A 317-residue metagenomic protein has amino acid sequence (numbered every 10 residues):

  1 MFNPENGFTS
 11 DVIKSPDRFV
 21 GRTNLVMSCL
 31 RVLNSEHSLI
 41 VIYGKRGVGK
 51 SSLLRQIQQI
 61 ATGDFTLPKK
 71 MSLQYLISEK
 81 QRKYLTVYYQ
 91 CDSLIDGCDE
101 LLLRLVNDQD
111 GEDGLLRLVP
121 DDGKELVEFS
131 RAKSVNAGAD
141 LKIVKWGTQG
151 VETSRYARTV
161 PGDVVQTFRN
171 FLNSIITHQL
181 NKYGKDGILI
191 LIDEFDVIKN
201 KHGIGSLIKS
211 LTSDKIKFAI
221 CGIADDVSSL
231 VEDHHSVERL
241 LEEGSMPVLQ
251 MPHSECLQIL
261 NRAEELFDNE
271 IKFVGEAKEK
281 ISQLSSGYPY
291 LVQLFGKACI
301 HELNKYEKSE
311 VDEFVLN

Functional and structural regions predicted by a protein language model:
M1-K14: Charged, amphipathic alpha-helical linker segments immediately N-terminal to NTP-binding catalytic cores
G7, G184-L189, F195, K199-S286 (+2 more regions): The catalytic "switch" region of P-loop NTPases
D17-C29: N-terminal pre-P-loop "Q-motif" helix
R22, S51, Y288: Short, conserved phosphate/pyrophosphate- and ester-handling motifs at nucleotide-, phospho-/glycolipid
C29, G97-L101, C256: Hydrophobic face residues on amphipathic alpha-helices
C29, S51, L105, D193 (+2 more regions): Conserved RecA-like P-loop NTPase ATPase core
S35-I190, V197-N200, I216: P-loop NTPase nucleotide-binding core
